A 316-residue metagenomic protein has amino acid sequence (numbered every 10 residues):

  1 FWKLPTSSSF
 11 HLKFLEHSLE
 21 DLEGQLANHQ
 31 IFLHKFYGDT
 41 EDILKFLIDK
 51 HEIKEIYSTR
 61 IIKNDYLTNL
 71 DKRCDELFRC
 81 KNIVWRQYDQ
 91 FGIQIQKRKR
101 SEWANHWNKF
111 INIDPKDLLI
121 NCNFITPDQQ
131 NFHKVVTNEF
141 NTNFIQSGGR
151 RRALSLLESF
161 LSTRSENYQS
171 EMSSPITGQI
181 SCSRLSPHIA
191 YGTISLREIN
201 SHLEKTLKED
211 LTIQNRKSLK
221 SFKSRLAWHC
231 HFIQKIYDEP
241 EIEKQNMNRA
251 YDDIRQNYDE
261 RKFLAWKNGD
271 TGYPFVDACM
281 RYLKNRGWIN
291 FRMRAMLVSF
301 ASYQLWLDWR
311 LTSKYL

Functional and structural regions predicted by a protein language model:
F1-K223, I233: Active-site "lid/cap" and pocket-lining segments within catalytic core domains
R184-L316: Active-site-proximal binding-pocket segments
